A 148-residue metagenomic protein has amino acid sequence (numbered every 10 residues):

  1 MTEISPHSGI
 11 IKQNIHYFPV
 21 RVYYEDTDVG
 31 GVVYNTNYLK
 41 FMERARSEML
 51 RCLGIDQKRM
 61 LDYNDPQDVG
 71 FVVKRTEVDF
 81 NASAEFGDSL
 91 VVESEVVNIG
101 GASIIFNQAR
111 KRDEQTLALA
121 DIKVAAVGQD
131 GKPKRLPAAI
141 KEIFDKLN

Functional and structural regions predicted by a protein language model:
M1-S89, V97-N148: Terminal targeting signals and extreme-terminal segments of soluble enzymes
